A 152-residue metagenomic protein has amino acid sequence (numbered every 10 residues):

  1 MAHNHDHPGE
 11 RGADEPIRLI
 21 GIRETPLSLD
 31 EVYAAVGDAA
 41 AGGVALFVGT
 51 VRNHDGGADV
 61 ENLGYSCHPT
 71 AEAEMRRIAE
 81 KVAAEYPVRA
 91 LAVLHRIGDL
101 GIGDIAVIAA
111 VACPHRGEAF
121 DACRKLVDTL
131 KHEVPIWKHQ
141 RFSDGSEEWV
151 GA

Functional and structural regions predicted by a protein language model:
M1-I105, A112-R124, D128-A152: N-terminal, polar/charged subdomain of small-to-medium soluble alpha/beta proteins
